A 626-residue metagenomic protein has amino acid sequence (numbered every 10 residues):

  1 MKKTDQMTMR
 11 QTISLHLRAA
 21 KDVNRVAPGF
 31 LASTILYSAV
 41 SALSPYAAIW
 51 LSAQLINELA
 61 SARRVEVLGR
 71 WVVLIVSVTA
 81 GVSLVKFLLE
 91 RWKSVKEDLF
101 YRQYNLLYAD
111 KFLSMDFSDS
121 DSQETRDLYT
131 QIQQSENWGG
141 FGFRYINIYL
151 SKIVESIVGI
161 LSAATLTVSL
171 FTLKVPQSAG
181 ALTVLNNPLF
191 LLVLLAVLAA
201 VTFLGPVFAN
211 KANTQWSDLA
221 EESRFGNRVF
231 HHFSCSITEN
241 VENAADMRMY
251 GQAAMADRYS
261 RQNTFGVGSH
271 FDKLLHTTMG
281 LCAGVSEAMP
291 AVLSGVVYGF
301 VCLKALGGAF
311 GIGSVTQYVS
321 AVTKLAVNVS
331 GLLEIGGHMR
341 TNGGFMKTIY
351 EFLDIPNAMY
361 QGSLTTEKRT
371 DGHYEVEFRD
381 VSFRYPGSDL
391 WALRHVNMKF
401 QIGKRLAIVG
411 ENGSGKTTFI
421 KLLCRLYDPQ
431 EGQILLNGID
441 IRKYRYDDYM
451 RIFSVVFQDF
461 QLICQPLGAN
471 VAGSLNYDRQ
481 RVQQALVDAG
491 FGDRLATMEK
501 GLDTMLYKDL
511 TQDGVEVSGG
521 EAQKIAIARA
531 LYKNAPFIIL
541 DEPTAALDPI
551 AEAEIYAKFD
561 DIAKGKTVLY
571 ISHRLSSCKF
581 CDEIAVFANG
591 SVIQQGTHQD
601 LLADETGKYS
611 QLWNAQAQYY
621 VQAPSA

Functional and structural regions predicted by a protein language model:
M1-L17, D98-R144, F225-F271, G343-P356 (+2 more regions): Extended non-transmembrane interhelical loops and adjacent amphipathic helices of multipass membrane proteins
M1-P45, V65-W71, L89-K93, S122-L161 (+5 more regions): Membrane-integrated ABC transporters
L31-L88, S156-N213, L306-I312: Transmembrane helix-loop-helix hairpins at lipid-water interfaces of multipass membrane proteins, especially the type-1
L74-K86, L198-A199, F203, A283-G299 (+1 more regions): Hydrophobic alpha-helical segments in the permease module
R248, Q252, V296-V297, T316-I355: Cytosolic ends of transmembrane helices, especially the final helix of ABC transmembrane type-1 domains
C424: Helix-to-loop junction immediately C-terminal to a conserved catalytic motif
L435, G492-I525, N534, Y619-A626: ABC-fold ATPase nucleotide-binding domain signature/coupling loops
K500-G501, A557, G565, R574-A626: C-terminal portion of ABC ATPase nucleotide-binding domains
